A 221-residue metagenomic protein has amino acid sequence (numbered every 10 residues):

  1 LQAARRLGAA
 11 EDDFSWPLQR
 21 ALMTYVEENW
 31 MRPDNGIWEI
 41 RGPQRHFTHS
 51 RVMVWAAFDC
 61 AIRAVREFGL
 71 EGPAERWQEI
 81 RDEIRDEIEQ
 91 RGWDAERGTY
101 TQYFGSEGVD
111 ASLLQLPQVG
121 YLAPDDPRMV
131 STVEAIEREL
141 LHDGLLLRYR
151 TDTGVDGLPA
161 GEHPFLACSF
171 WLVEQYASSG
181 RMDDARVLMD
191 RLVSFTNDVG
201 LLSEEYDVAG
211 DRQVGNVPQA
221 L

Functional and structural regions predicted by a protein language model:
L1-D13, P17-L18, L113-L122, F170-D184 (+1 more regions): Alpha-helical support elements that line or immediately flank enzyme active sites and cofactor-binding pockets
L1-I88, D110-Q115, R212-Q213: The feature captures the catalytic groove of carbohydrate-active enzymes
A21-G36, D82-L166, V187-L221: Extended glycan-interaction surfaces of carbohydrate-active proteins
R45-F68, P164, Q175-L192, L221: Extended amphipathic alpha-helical segments enriched in small hydrophobics
D59, S169-F170: Residue-level signal for cytosolic alpha-helical hairpin/rod architecture
